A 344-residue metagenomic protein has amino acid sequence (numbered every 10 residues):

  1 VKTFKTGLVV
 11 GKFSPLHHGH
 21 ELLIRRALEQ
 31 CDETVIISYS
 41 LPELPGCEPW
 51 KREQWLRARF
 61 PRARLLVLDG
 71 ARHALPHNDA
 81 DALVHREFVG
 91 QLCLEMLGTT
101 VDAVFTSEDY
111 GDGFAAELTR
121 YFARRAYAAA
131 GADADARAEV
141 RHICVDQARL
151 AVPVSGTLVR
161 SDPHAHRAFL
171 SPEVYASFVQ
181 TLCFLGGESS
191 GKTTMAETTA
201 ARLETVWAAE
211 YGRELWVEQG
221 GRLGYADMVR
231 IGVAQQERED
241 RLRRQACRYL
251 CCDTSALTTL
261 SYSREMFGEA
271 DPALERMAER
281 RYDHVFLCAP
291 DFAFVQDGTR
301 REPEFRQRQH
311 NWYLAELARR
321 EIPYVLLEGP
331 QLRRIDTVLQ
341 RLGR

Functional and structural regions predicted by a protein language model:
V1-Q180: Nucleotidyltransferase catalytic core that binds NTPs
S161-L182, L314, R319-R344: Charged phosphate-binding loop/patch that engages nucleotide di/tri-phosphates or the phosphate backbone of nucleic
G187: P-loop (Walker A) phosphate-binding loop of NTP-binding proteins
S190: ATP-binding Walker
T193: Walker A/P-loop
E197-R241: Conserved substrate/cofactor phosphate-moiety recognition/catalytic segment in nucleotide-dependent phosphotransferases
R230-R281, V295: Glycine-rich phosphate-binding loop used to anchor ATP phosphates in small-molecule kinases, encompassing both
F267-R333, T337: A glycine- and Lys/Arg-enriched "phosphate-lid" helix/loop adjacent to the NTP-binding pocket of small-molecule kinases
